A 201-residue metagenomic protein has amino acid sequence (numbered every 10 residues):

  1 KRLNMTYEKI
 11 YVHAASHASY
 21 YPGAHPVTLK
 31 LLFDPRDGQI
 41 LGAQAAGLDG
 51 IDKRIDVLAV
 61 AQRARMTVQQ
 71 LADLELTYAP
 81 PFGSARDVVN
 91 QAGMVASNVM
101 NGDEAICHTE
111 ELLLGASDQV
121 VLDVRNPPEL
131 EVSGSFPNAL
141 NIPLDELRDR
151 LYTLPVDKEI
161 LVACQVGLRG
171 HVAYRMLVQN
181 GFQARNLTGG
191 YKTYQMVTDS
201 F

Functional and structural regions predicted by a protein language model:
R2-G102: Flexible, glycine-rich terminal cap/loop adjacent to redox cofactors in electron-transfer oxidoreductases
I10-Y11, V121-V124: Short, conserved beta-strand edge motifs with alternating hydrophobic and charged residues
L32, R125-P127: Anionic group-transfer/hydrolysis microenvironments
Q69-V120, P127-L161, Q165-F201: Rhodanese-like catalytic fold shared by cysteine-dependent sulfurtransferases and DSP/PTP-type phosphatases
